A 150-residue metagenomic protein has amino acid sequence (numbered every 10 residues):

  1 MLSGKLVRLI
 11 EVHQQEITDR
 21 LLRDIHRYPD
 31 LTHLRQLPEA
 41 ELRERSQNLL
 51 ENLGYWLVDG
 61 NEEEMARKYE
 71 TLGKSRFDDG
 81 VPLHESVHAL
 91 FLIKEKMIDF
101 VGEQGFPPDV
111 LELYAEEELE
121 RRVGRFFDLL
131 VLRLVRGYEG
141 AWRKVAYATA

Functional and structural regions predicted by a protein language model:
L2, L6, M65-A150: Long, amphipathic alpha-helical coupling/dimerization segments that relay conformational signals between
L2-H84: N-terminal low-complexity or simple alpha-helical regulatory segments that function as activation/interaction modules
